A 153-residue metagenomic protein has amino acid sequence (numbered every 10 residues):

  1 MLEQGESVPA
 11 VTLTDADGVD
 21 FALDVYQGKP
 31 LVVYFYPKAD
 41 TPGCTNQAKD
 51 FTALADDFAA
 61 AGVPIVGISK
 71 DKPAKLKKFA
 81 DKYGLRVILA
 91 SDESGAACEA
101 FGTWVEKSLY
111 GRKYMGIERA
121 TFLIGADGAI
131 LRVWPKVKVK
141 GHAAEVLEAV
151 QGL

Functional and structural regions predicted by a protein language model:
M1-L153: Chalcogenol-based redox active-site neighborhoods
